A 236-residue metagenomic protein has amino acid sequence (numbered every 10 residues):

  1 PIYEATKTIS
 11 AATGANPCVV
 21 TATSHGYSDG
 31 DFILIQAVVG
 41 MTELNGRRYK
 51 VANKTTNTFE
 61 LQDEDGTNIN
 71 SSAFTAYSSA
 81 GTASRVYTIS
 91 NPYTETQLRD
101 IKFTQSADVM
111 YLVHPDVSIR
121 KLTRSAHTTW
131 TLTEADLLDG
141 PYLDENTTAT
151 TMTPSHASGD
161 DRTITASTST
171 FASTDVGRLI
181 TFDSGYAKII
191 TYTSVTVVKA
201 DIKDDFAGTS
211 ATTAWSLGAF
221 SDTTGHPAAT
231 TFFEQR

Functional and structural regions predicted by a protein language model:
I2, R124-T129: Short loop/turn segments immediately following beta-strands, especially the blade-tip and inter-blade linker loops
I2-F103, V113-P115, L137-S158, S167-A228: Small/polar beta-strand repeat architecture
D108-V113, R236: Short beta-strand elements that form the blades of beta-propeller/WD-repeat-like and other beta-sheet-rich scaffold
S118-L122: Structural motif
T131-D136: Beta-propeller fold detector
R162: Substrate-binding/charge-relay-adjacent region of secreted/lumenal peptidase catalytic domains
P227-R236: Carboxylate/His-rich catalytic cores and anion/metal-binding grooves
